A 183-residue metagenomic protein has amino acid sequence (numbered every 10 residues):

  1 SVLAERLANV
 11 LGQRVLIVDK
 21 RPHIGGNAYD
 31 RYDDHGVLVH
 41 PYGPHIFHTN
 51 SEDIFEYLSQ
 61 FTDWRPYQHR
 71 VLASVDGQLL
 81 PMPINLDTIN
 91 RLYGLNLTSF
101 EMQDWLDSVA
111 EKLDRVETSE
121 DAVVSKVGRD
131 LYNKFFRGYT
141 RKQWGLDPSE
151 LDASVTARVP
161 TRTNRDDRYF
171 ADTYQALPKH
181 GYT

Functional and structural regions predicted by a protein language model:
S1, V15, Y169-F170: Structured catalytic cores of enzymes that bind and process phosphorylated ligands/cofactors
A8, S59-T62, V124: N-terminal cationic-hydrophobic initiation segments that often serve targeting/anchoring roles
A8-D34: Glycine-rich FAD pyrophosphate-binding loop
V18-K20, T49-N50, H180: Short His-Asn-centered micro-motif
H35-E111: Dinucleotide-binding Rossmann-like beta1-alpha1 core, especially the glycine-rich loop that anchors the ADP
D76-Q78, L86-T183: Active-site/ligand-binding neighborhood in enzyme catalytic cores
